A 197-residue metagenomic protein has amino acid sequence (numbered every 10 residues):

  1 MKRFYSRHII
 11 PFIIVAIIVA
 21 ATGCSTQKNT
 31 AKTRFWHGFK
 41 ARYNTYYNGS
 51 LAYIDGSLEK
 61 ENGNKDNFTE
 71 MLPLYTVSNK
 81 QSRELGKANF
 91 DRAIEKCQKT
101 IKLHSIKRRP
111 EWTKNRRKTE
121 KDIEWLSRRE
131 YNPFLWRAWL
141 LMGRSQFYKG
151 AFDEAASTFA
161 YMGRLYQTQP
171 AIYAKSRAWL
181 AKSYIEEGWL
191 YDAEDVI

Functional and structural regions predicted by a protein language model:
K2-R7, A20-I197: Acidic, polar-rich low-complexity tracts and alpha-helical solenoid repeat scaffolds
P11-A21: Bacterial N-terminal signal peptides
